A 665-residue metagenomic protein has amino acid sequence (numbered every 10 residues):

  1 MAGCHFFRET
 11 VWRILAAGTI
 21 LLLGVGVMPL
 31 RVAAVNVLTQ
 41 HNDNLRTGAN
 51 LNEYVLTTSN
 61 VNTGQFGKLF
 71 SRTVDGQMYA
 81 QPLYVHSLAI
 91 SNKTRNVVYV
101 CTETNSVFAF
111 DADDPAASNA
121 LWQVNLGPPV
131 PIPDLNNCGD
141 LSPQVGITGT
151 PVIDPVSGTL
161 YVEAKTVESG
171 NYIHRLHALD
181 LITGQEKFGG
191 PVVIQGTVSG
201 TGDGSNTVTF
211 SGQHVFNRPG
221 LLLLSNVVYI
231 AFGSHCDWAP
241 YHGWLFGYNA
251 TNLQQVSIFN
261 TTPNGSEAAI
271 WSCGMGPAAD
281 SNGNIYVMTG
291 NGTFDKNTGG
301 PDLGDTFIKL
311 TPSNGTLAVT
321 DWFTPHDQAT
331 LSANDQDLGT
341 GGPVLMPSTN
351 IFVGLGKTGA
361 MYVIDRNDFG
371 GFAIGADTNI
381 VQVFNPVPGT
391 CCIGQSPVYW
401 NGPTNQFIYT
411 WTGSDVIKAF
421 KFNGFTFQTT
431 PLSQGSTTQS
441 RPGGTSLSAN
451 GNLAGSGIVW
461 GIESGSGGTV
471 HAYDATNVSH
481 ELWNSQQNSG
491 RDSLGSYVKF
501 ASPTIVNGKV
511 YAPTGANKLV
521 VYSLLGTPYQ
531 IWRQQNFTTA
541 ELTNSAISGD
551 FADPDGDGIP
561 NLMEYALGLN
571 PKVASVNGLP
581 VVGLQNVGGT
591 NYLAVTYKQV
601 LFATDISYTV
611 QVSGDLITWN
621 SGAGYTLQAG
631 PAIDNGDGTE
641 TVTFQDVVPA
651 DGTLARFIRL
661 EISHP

Functional and structural regions predicted by a protein language model:
M1-W12: N-terminal secretory signal peptides that target proteins for export/translocation
R13-V27: Bacterial N-terminal signal peptides
V25-N44, G526-T543: Boundary/junction segments of secreted and surface-exposed precursor proteins
V35-G371, G394-N401, Q406-F420, G444-G451 (+3 more regions): Mobile, glycine-rich extracellular loop/lid and propeptide segments that shape or gate substrate/ligand access
G375-G389, P431-T437: Inter-blade linker and blade-boundary elements of WD-repeat/beta-propeller domains
I417-S448: A beta-strand-loop signature enriched in Asp, Gly, Thr, and Trp that corresponds to the sialidase/neuraminidase Asp-box
Q486-L494: Contiguous ligand/interfacial binding patches
G526-P665: Short, composition-biased motifs enriched in small/polar/acidic residues
